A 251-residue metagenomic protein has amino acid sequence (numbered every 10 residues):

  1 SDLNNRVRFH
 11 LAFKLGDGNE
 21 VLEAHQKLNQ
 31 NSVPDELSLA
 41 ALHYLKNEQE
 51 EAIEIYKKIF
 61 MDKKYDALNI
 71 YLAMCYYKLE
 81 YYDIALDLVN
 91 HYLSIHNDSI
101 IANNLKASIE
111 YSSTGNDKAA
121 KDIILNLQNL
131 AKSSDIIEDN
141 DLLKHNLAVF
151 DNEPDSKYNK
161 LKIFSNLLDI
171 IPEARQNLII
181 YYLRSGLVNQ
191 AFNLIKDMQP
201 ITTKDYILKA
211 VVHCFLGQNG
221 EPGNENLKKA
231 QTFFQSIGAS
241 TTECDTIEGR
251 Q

Functional and structural regions predicted by a protein language model:
S1, G18-N29, Q49-F60, Y82-S94 (+4 more regions): Alpha-helical repeat scaffolds
S1-R6, L28-S38, M61-Y71, H96-L105 (+4 more regions): Generic helix N-cap/helix-start motif at coil->alpha-helix transitions
L11, L42-H43, C75, A107-E110 (+5 more regions): Residue-level signature for tetratricopeptide repeat
K14, L45-K46, K78, S112-S113 (+3 more regions): Register position in tetratricopeptide repeats
H91, A102-S108, S113, I123-L130 (+1 more regions): Eukaryote-biased recognition of long, low-complexity, charge-rich segments
K144-V149, L161-F164, R175-N177, R184 (+2 more regions): Extended repeat-based solenoid scaffolds, especially LRR ectodomains and other repeat-derived architectures
